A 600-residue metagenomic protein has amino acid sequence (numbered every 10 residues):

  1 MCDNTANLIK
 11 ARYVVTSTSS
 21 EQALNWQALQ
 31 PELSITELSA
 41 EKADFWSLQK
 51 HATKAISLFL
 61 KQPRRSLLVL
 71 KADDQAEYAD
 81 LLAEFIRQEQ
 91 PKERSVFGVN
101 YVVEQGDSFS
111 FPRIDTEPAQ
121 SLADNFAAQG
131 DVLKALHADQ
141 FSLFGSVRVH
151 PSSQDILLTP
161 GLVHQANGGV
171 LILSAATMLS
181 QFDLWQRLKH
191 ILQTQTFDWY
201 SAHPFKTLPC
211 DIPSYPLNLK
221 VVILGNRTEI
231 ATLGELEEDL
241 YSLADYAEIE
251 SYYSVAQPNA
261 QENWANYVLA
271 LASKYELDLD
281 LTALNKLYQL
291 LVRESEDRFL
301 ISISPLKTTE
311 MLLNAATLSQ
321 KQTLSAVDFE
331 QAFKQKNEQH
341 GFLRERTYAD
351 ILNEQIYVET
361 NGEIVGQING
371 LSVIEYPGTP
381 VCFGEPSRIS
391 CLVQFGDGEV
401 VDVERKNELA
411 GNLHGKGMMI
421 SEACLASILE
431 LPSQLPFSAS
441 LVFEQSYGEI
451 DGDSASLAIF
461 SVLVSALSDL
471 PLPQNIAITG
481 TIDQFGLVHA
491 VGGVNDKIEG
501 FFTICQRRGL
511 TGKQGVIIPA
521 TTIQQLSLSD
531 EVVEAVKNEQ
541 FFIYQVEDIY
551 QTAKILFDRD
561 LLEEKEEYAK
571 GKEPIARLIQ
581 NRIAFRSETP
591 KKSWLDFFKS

Functional and structural regions predicted by a protein language model:
C2-G234, Y246-Q257, Q261, A265-L281 (+3 more regions): Conserved ASCE/P-loop NTPase catalytic core
C2-T18, L24-L29, K54, F59 (+8 more regions): Peripheral, non-AAA+ core regions of ATP-driven protein-machinery
L217, S242, K537-F541: A short helix-to-beta-strand connector/capping loop
E229-L243, S529-A535: Short regulatory helix/loop adjacent to the ATP-binding pocket of P-loop NTPases
S390: Short, surface-exposed charged micro-motifs
